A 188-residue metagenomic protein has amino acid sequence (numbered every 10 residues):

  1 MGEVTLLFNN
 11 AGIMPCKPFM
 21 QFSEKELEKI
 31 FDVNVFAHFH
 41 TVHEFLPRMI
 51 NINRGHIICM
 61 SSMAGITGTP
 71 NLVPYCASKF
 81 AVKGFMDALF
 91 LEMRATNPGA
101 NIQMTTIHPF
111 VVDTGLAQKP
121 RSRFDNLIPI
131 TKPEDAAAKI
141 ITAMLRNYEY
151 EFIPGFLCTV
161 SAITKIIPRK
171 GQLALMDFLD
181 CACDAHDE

Functional and structural regions predicted by a protein language model:
M1, E44-N53: A short helix-coil junction within the Rossmann-fold of NAD(P)-dependent oxidoreductases
N10-P15: Conserved NAD(P)H cofactor-binding loop of Rossmann-fold oxidoreductase domains
P18-F19, E26-E28: Substrate-binding pocket helix/loop in short-chain dehydrogenase/reductase
M20, T69-P74, P120: Active-site loop immediately N-terminal to the catalytic Tyr-X3-Lys motif of short-chain dehydrogenase/reductase
V42, S78: Active-site helix of classical SDR
S62: Residue(s) in the substrate-gating loop at a strand-loop-helix junction that position the organic substrate next
E92-L157: SDR active-site lid
